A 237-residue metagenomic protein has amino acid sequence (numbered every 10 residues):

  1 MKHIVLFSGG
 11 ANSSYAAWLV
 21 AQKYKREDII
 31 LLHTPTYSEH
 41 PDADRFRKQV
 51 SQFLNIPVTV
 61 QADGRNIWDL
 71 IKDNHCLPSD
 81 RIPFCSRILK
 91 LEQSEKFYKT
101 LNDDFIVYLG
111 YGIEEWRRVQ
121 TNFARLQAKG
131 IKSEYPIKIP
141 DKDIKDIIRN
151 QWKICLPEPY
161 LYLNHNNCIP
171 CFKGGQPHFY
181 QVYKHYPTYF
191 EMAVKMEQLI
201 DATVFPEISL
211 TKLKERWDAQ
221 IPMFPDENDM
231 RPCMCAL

Functional and structural regions predicted by a protein language model:
M1-L237: Nucleotide-activated chemistry modules centered on ATP-dependent adenylation/adenylyltransferase
